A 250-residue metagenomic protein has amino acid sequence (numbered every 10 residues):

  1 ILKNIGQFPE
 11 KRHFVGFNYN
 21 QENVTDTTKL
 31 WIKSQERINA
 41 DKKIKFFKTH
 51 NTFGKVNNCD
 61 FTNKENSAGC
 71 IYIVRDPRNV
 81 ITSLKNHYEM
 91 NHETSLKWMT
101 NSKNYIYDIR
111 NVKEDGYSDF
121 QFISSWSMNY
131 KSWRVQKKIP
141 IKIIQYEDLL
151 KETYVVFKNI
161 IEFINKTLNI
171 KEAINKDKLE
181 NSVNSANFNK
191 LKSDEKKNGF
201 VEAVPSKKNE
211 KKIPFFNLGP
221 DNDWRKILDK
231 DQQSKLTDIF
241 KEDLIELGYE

Functional and structural regions predicted by a protein language model:
I1-G6, I143-I170, S182, K190-K196: PAPS/PAP-binding and catalytic site of the sulfotransferase fold
I1-I144, E210-K211, F215-E250: PAPS-dependent sulfotransferase catalytic domain
K11-H13, N165-N184, L191, E250: Short, surface-exposed acidic
S34, S95, I109, I160 (+2 more regions): Generic structural signal of hydrophobic/aromatic residues within well-ordered alpha-helices of folded domains
T52, D76, E147-L149, S185-F188: Short, solvent-exposed coil/turn elements at secondary-structure transition points
V155-E162, D177-E180, N184, K230-S234 (+1 more regions): Replace "anionic and nucleotidyl ligands
V183-K211: Short acidic/His-enriched helical or mixed secondary-structure segments at domain edges of catalytic enzymes and some
